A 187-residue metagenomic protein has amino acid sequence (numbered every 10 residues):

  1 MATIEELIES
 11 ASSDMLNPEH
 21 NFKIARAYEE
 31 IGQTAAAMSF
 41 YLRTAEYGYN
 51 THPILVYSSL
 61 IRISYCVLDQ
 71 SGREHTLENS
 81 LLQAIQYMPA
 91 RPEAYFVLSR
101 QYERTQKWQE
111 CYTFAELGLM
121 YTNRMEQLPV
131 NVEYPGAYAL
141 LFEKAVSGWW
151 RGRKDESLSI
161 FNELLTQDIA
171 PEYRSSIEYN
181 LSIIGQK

Functional and structural regions predicted by a protein language model:
M15, Y49, P89, N123 (+1 more regions): Short coil turns that delineate tetratricopeptide repeat
E19, P53-S58, E93, Y134 (+2 more regions): Start-of-helix register in tetratricopeptide repeats
K23, R62, V97-R100, R104 (+2 more regions): "A position-specific structural signal for the A-helix of alpha-solenoid helical repeats
Y28, V67-L68, Y102, G148 (+1 more regions): Residue at a conserved register position within TPR or TPR-like alpha-solenoid repeats
I31, Q70-S71, T105, R151: Structural motif corresponding to the intra-repeat A-B loop/turn of tetratricopeptide repeats
R43-E46, Q86, E116-Q127, E163-T166: Amphipathic alpha-helical segments of tetratricopeptide repeats
